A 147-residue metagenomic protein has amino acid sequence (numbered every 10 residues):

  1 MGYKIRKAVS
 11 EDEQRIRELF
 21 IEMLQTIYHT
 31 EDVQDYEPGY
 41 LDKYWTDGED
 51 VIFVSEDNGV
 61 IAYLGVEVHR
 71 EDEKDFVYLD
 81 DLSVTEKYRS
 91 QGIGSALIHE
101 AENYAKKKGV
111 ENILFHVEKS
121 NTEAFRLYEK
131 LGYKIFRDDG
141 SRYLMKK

Functional and structural regions predicted by a protein language model:
Y3, K7-D80, T85, I98-H99 (+2 more regions): Acetyl-CoA-dependent GNAT
K7, K146-K147: A general lysine-centric signal
L82-R89, E118: A short, internal acetyl-CoA/4′-phosphopantetheine-binding micro-motif in the GNAT/acyltransferase core
S90-A96: Glycine-rich acyl-CoA binding loop
G92, G109, G132: Short glycine-rich hinge loops at helix-strand junctions in the catalytic core of two-component histidine kinases
S95, K119-R137: Conserved active-site alpha-helix within GNAT-family acetyltransferase domains
A105-H116: Conserved GNAT acetyl-CoA-binding A-motif
L114-F125, S141-K146: Conserved beta-strand-loop-alpha-helix junction that forms the acyl-donor binding cleft
